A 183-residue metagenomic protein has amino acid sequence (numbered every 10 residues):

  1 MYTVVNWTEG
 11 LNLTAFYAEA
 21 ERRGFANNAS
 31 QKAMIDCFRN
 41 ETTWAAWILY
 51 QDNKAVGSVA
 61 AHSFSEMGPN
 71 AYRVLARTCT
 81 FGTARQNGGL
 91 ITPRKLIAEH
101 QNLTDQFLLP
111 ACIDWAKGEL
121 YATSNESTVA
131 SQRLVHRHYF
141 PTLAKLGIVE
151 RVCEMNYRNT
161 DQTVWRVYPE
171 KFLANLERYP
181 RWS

Functional and structural regions predicted by a protein language model:
M1-K32, S183: Short amphipathic alpha-helix that is part of the acyltransferase structural core
N27-W47, Q51, S58-T78: A conserved beta-strand-loop-helix scaffold within acyl/acetyltransferase catalytic domains
Y50-D52, V167-P169: Active-site beta-strand termini and strand-to-loop segments that position acidic
P69, T128-V129, Y157-Q162: Short acidic/glycine-enriched loop/turn segments that link adjacent beta-strands
P69-K95: Conserved acetyl-CoA binding element of GNAT-fold acetyltransferases
E99-E119: Conserved acyl-CoA
Y121-Y139: Conserved beta-strand-loop-alpha-helix junction that forms the acyl-donor binding cleft
T123, P141-T163: Conserved catalytic-core motifs of GNAT/GCN5-like acyltransferases
